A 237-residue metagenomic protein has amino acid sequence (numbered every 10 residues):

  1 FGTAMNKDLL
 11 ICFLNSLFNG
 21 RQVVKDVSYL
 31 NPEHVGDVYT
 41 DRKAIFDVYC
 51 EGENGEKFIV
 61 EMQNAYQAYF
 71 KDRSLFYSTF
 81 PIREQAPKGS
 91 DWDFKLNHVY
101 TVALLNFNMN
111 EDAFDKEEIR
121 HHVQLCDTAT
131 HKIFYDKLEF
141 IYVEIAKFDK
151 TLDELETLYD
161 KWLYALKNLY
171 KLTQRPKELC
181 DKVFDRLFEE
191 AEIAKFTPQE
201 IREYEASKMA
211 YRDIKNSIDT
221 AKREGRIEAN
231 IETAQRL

Functional and structural regions predicted by a protein language model:
F1-L237: Elongated, amphipathic alpha-helical interaction scaffolds
